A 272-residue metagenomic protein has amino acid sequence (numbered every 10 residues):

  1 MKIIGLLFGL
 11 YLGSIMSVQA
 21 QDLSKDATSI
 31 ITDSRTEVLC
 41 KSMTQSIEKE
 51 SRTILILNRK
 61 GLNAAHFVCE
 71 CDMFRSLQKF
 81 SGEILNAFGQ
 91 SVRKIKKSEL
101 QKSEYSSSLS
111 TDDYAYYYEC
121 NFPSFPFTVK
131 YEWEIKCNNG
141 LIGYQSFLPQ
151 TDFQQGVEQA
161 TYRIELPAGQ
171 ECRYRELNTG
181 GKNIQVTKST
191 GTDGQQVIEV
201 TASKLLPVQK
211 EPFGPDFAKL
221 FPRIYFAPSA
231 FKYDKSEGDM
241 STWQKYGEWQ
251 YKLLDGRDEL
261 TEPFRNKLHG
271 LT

Functional and structural regions predicted by a protein language model:
M1, M16, M43, M73 (+2 more regions): Detector for methionine-enriched segments
M1-D22: Bacterial Sec-dependent N-terminal signal peptides
G9, Y114-Y116, V129, R223 (+1 more regions): Intrinsically disordered, low-complexity segments enriched in small/polar residues
G9-S14, L39, G82-L85, V92 (+4 more regions): Residues in flexible loops and secondary-structure boundaries
L12, C40-K41, F67-V68, S81 (+6 more regions): Compositionally biased, intrinsically disordered low-complexity regions enriched in proline and serine
Q21-V157, E262-P263: Lumenal/extracellular ectodomains and adaptor appendage modules of the eukaryotic vesicle/secretory system
K136-S146, Q150-V157, T161-T272: Secretory-pathway-linked proteins and extracytosolic
